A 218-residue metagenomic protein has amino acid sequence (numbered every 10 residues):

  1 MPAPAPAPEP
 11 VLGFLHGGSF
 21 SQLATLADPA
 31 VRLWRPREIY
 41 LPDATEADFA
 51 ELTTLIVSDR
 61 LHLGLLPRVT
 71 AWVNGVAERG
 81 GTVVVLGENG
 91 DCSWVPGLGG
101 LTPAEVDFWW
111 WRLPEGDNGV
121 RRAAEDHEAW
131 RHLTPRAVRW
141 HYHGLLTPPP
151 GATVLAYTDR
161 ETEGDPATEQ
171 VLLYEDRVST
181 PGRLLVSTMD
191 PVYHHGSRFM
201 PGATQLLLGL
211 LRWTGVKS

Functional and structural regions predicted by a protein language model:
M1, Y40-A44, V69-A71, W140-H143 (+1 more regions): A generic local structural motif
P4-P8, A24-D28, R32-L33, W111-R112 (+2 more regions): Catalytic beta-strand/loop cores that center a nucleophilic Ser/Cys/Thr and support acyl-enzyme chemistry
P10-G97: Helical hinge/lid and interdomain linker segments adjacent to catalytic or ligand-binding clefts that mediate domain
L26-P29, L52-L55, L98-A104, A123 (+3 more regions): Surface-exposed loop/turn and secondary-structure junction residues enriched for glycine/proline
L63-A137: A glycine-rich, often tryptophan-bearing local segment used as a flexible ligand/cofactor-contacting loop or short
T70, A203-T204: Amphipathic alpha-helical segments in well-structured domains
W72-G75, G144, W213: A generic secondary-structure signal
L206-K217: C-terminal alpha-helix
